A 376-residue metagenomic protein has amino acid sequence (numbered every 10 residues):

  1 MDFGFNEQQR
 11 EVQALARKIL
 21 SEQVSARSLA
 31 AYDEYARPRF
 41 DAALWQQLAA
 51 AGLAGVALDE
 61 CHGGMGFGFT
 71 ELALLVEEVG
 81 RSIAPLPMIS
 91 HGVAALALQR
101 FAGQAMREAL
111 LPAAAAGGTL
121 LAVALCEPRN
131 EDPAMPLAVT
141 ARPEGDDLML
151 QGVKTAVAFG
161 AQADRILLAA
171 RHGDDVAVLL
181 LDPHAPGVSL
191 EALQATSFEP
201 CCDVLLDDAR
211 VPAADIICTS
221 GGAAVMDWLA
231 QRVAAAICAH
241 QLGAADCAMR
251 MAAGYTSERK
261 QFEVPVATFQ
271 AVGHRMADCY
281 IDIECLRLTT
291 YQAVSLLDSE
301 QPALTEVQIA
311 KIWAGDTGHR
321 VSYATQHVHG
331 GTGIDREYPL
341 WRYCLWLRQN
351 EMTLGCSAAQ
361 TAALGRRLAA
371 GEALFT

Functional and structural regions predicted by a protein language model:
D2, Q13, L74, V93 (+1 more regions): Glycine-rich phosphate/cofactor-binding loops in nucleotide/flavin-utilizing enzymes
D2-Q8, V12-L15, G80-R81, S189-E284 (+1 more regions): Glycine-rich beta->alpha junctions and the first turn(s) of the following alpha-helix
S28-A36, A253, S257-V264, Y280-W313 (+2 more regions): C-terminal helix-coil-helix/basic helical segment that borders enzyme active sites and/or dimer interfaces and provides
A49-E108, P112, A116-G117, F159-D164: Internal helix-loop-helix
G66-L75, P133-L137, L181, R210-V211 (+1 more regions): Structural signature of FAD isoalloxazine-binding scaffolds in flavoprotein oxidoreductases
G117-P128: A short, Trp-centered hydrophobic/proline-enriched beta-strand micro-motif
A124, Q151-V188: A short core secondary-structure module
V139-R142: A structural signal for short hydrophobic beta-strand segments in well-ordered beta-sheet cores
